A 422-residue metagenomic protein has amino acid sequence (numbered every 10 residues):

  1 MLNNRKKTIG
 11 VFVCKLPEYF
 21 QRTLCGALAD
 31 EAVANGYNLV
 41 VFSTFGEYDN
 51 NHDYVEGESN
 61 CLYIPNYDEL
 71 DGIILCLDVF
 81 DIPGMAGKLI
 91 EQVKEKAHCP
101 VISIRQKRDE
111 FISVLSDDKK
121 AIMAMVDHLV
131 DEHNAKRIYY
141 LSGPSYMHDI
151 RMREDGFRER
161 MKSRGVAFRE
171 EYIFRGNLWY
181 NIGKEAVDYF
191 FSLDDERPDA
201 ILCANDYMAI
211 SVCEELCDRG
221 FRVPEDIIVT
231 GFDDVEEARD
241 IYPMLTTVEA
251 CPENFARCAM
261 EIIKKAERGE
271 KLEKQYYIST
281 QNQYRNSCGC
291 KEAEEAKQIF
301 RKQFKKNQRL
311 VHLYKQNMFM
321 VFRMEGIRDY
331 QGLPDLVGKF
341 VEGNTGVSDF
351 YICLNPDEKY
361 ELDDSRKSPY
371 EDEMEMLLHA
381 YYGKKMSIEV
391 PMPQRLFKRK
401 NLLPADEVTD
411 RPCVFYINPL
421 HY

Functional and structural regions predicted by a protein language model:
M1-D335, K339-D349: Bacterial carbohydrate/catabolite-sensing allosteric modules
C353-Y422: GAF sensory domains
